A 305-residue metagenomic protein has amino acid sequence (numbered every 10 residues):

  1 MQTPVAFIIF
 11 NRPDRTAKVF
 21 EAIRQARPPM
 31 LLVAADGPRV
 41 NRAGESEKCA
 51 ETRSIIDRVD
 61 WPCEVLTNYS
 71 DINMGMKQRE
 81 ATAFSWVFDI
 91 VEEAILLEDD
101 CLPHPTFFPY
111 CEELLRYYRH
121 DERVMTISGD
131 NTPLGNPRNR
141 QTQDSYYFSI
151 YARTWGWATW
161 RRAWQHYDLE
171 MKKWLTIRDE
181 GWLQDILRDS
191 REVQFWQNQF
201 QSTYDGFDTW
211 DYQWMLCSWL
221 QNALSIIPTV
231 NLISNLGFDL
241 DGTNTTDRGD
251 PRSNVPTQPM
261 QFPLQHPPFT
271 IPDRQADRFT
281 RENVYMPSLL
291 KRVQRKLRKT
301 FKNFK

Functional and structural regions predicted by a protein language model:
M1-L96, C101-K305: An acidic/histidine-cluster motif and surrounding catalytic segment that typifies divalent-metal-assisted enzyme active
